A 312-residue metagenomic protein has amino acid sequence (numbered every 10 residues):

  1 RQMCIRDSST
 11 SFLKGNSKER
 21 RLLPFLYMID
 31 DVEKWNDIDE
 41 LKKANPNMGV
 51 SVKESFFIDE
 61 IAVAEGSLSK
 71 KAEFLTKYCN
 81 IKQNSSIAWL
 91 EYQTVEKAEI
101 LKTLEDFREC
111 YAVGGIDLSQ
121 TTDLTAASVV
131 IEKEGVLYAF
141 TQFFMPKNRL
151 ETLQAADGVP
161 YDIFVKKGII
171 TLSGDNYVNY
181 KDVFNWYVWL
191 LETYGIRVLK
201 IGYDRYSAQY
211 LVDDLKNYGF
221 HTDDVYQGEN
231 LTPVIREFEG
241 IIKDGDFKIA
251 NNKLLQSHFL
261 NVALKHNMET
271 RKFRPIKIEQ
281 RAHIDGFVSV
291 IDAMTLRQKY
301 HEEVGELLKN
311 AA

Functional and structural regions predicted by a protein language model:
Q2, R6-S9, P146-T270: Mg2+-dependent endonuclease catalytic cores in nucleic-acid-processing enzymes, primarily RNase H-like
Q2, R6-V113, Q142-K147, L153-D175 (+1 more regions): Non-catalytic, compositionally simple segments
S11-D39, K43, D214-E303: Metal-dependent DNA phosphodiester-chemistry modules and their immediately adjacent helices/loops in DNA-processing
L26, V113-D117, A126-V129, R197-G202 (+1 more regions): Structured core elements
S67, K71, L75, E109-V113 (+5 more regions): Long hydrophobic segments that form regular secondary structure
I87-I116, L124, E192-R197, Y210 (+2 more regions): Flexible, glycine/threonine-enriched loop-and-boundary segments that flank and lead into catalytic domains of large
T122-G135, I284-A293: Acidic, metal-ligating active-site segments
H301-A312: Phosphate-handling catalytic cores of nucleic-acid transaction enzymes
